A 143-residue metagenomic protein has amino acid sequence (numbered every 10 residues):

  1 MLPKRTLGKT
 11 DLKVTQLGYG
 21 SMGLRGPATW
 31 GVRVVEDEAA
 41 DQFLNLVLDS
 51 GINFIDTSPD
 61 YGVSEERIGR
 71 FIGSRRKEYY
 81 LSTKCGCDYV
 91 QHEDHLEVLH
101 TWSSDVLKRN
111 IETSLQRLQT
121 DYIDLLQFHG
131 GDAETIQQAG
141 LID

Functional and structural regions predicted by a protein language model:
M1-Y79, T83: N-terminal binding-site loop/beta-alpha segment at the start of enzyme catalytic domains that lines or forms
L12, V32, Q91, E134-I136: Enrichment for repetitive, rod-forming helical segments
S21-L24, V47-L48, V90-E93, Y122-L125: A short alpha-helix capping/helix-coil boundary motif
G23-G26, Y61, C87-Q91, H129-D132: Feature marks short, surface-exposed loop/turn motifs that line or immediately flank catalytic pockets and channel
A28, D94-D143: Glycine/proline-rich, positively charged, aromatic-decorated active-site loop/lid region on the catalytic face
E78-Q91, L126: A short, structured active-site edge motif that brings together acidic residues
